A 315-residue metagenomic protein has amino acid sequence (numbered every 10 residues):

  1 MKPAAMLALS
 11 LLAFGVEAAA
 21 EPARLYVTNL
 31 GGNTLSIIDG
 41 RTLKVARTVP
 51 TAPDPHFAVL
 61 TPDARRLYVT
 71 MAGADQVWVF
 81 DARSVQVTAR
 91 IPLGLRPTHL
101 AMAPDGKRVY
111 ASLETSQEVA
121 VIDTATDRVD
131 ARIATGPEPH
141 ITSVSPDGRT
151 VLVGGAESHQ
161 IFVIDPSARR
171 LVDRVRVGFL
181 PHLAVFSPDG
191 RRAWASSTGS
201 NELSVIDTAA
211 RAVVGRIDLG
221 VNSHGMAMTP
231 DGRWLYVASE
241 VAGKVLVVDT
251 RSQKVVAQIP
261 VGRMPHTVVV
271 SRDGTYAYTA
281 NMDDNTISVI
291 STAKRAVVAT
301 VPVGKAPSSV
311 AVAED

Functional and structural regions predicted by a protein language model:
M1-M6: Bacterial N-terminal signal peptides that target proteins for export
A8-L12, V16-D315: Predominantly soluble domains enriched in secretory-pathway, periplasmic, or organellar proteins
